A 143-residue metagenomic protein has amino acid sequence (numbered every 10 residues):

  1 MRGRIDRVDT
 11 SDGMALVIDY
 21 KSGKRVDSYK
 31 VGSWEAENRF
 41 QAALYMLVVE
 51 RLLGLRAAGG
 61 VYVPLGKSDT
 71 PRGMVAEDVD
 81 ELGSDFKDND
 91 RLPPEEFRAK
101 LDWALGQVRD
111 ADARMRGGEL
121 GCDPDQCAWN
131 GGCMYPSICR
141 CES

Functional and structural regions predicted by a protein language model:
M1-S143: RecB-family 4Fe-4S metal-dependent nuclease core
